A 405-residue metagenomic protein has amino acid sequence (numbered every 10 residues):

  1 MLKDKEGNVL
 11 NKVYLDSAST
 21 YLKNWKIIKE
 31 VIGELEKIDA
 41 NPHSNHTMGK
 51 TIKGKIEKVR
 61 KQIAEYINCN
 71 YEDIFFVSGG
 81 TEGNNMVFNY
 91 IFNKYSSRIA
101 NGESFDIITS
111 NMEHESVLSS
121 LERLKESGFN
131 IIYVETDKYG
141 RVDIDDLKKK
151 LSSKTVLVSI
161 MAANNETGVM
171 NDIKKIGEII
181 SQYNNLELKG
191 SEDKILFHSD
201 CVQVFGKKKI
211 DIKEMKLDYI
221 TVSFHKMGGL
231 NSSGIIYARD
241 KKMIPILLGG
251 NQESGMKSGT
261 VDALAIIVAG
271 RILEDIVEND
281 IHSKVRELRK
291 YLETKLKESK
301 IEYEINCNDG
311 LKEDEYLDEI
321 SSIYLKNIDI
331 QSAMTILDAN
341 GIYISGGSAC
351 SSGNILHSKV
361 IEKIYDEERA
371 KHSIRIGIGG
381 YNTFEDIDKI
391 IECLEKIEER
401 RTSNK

Functional and structural regions predicted by a protein language model:
M1-K405: Pyridoxal 5′-phosphate
